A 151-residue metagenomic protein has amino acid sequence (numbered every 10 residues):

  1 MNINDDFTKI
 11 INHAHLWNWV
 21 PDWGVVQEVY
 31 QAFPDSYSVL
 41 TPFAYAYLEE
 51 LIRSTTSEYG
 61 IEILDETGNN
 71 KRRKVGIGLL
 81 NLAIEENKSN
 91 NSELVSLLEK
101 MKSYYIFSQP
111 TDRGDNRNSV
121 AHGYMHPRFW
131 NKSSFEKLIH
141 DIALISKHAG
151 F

Functional and structural regions predicted by a protein language model:
M1-S38: Charged alpha-helical initiation segments
I11-A14, Q31-A44, Y105, H126-S133: Conserved aromatic-histidine-acidic binding/catalytic patches
A14-W17, L79-D115: Short, mixed-charge amphipathic alpha-helical segments
S36-A44, R53-R72: Short acidic alpha-helical/loop segments enriched in Asp/Glu that coordinate divalent cations
E50-R53, H126: Positions within ordered alpha-helical repeat solenoids
N69-N81: Short, mixed-charge aromatic SLiMs
M101-F151: Charge-enriched, short contiguous segments at helix-coil
